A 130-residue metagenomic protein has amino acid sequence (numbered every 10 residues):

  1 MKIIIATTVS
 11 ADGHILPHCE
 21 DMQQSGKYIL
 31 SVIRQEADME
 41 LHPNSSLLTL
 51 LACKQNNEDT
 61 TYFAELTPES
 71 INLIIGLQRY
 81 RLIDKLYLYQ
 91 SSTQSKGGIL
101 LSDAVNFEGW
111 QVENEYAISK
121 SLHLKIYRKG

Functional and structural regions predicted by a protein language model:
M1-G130: Enzymes that bind and transform nitrogen-containing heteroaromatic metabolites
